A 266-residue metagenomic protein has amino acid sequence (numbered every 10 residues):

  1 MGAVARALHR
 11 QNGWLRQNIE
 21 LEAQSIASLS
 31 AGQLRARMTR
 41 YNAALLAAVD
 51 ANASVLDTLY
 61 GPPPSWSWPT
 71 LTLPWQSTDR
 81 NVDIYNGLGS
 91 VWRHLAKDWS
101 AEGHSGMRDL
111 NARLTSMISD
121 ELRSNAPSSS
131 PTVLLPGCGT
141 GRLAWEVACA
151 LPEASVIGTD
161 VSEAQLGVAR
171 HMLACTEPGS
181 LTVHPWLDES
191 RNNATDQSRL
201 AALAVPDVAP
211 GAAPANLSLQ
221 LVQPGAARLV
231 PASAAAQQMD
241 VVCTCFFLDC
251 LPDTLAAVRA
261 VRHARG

Functional and structural regions predicted by a protein language model:
M1-N125, L173-D196: N-terminal accessory regions of S-adenosyl-L-methionine
S129-G139, I157: Conserved class I S-adenosyl-L-methionine
T140-P152: Conserved SAM-binding loop of SAM-dependent methyltransferases across substrates and taxa, primarily the Class I
S162: Conserved SAM/SAH-binding beta-strand->alpha-helix loop
A169-R170: Conserved SAM-binding loop
L173-A232: S-adenosyl-L-methionine
D240-D253: A short SAM/SAH-binding and catalytic strip from SAM-dependent methyltransferases
L255-G266: A short glycine-rich, Lys/Arg-flanked "PGG" loop and its adjoining helix->strand segment in the class I
